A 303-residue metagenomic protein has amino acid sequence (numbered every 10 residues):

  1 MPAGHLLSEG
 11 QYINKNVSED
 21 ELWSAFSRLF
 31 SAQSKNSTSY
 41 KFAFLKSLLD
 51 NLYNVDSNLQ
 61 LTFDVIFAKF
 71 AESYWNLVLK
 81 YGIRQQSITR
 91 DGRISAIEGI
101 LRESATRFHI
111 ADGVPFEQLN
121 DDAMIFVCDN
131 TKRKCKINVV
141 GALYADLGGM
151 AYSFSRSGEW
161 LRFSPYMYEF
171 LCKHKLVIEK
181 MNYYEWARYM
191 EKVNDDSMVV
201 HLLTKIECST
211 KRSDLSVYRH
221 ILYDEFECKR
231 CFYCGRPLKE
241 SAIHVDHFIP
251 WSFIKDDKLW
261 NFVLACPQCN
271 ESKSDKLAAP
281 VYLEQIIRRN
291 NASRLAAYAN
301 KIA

Functional and structural regions predicted by a protein language model:
P2-D214, V281-A292: Mixed-charge, low-complexity interaction segments
F30-T38, I221-D224, S252-D256: Short, charged/polar micro-motifs that form catalytic or ligand-binding hotspots
Y40-L45, F70, F248-W251, F262-C266: Long, contiguous hydrophobic alpha-helical segments, chiefly transmembrane helices and signal peptides
K41, Y223-K229, K258-F262: Short metal-coordination and nucleic-acid-contact micro-motifs, chiefly zinc-binding Cys/His arrays
L49, Y53-D56, W75, Y223 (+5 more regions): Hydrophobic/aromatic-lined pockets within catalytic cores
C208-R219, V245-W251: Short Cys/His-rich Zn2+-coordinating modules
F232-L264, K273-R288: Histidine-centered nuclease catalytic patch
N261-D275, R294-A303: Short Fe-S-cluster ligation motifs
